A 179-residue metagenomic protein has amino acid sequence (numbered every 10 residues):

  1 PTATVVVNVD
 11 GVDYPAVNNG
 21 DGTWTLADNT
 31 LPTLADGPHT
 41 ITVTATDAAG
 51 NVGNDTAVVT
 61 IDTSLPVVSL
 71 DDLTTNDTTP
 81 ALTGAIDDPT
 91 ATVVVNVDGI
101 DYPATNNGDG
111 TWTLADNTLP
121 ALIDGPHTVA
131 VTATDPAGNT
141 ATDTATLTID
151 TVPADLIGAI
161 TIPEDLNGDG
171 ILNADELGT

Functional and structural regions predicted by a protein language model:
P1-T4, A85-T92: Short proline/glycine-enriched turn/loop motifs at strand-loop junctions of beta-rich domains
G20-A27, G108-A115: Aromatic sugar-binding surface patches on proteins that engage polysaccharides or sugar-phosphate polymers
T30-P38, N117-T128: Surface-exposed, short loops/turns at beta-strand junctions within beta-sandwich domains
A48-N54, P136-T142: Short, exposed coil/turn segments at beta-strand boundaries within extracellular/luminal domains
D55-P66, A141-P163: Flexible, low-complexity linkers/stalks enriched in Thr/Pro that connect modular domains
D72-T78, E164-T179: Short, solvent-exposed loop/linker segments at the N-terminal edge of repeated beta-sheet extracellular domains
L82-I86, T179: Aromatic/hydrophobic beta-strand junction motif of beta-rich domains
